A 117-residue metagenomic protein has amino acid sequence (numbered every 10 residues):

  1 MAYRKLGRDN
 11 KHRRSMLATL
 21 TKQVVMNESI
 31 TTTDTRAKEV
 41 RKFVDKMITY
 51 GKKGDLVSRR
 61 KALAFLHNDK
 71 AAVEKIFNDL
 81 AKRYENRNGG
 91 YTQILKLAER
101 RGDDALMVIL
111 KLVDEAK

Functional and structural regions predicted by a protein language model:
M1-R8, H12-S15, T19-K117: Structured, basic alpha/beta domains of bacterial-type, RNA-associated proteins
